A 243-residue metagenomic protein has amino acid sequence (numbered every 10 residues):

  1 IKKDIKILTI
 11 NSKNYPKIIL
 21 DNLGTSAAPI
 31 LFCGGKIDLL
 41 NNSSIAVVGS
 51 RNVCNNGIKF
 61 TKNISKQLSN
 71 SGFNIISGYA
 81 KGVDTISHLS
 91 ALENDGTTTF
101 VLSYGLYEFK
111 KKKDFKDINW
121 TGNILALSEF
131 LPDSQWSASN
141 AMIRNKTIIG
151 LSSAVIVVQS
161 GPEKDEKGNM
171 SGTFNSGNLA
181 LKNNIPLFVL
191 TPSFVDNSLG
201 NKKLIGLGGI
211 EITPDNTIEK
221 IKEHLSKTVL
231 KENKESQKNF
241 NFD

Functional and structural regions predicted by a protein language model:
K3, T9-D243: Glycine-biased, small-residue-rich flexible motifs in mid-sequence functional cores and linkers
